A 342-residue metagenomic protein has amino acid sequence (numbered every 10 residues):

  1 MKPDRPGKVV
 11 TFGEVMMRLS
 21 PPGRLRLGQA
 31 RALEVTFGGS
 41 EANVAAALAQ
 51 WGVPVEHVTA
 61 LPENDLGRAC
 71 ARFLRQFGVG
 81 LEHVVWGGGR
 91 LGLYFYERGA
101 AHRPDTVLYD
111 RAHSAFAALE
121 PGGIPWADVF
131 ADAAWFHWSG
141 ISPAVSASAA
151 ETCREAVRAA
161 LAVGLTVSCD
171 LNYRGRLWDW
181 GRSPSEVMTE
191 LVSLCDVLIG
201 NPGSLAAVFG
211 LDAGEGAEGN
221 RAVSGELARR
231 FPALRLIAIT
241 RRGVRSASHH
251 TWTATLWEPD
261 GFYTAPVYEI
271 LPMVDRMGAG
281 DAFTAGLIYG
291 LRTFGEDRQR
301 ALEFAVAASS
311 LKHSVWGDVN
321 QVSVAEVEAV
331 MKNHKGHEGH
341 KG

Functional and structural regions predicted by a protein language model:
M1-G80, A100-H102, T106, L119-G122 (+2 more regions): Glycine-rich phosphate/adenosyl-contacting loop at the front of the ribokinase-like
T11-L25, H249-P266: Acidic-glycine-rich active-site phosphate/pyrophosphate-binding loop
P54-P143, V327-H334, G342: Conserved N-terminal subdomain of the carbohydrate kinase-like
H57, V167-C169, L198: Hydrophobic faces of well-ordered beta-strands that scaffold small-molecule active sites in alpha/beta enzyme cores
A159-T166, F231-R235: A short helix->loop->beta-strand "cap" motif at the edges of active sites that frequently abuts
G164-L171, L177: Short beta-strand/loop segments at the ligand-binding rim of alpha/beta enzyme cores
L177-D260: Conserved phosphate/ATP/ADP-binding segment of small-molecule kinases
Y263-N333, E338, G342: Conserved post-catalytic alpha-helical subdomain immediately downstream of the catalytic base and nucleotide-binding
